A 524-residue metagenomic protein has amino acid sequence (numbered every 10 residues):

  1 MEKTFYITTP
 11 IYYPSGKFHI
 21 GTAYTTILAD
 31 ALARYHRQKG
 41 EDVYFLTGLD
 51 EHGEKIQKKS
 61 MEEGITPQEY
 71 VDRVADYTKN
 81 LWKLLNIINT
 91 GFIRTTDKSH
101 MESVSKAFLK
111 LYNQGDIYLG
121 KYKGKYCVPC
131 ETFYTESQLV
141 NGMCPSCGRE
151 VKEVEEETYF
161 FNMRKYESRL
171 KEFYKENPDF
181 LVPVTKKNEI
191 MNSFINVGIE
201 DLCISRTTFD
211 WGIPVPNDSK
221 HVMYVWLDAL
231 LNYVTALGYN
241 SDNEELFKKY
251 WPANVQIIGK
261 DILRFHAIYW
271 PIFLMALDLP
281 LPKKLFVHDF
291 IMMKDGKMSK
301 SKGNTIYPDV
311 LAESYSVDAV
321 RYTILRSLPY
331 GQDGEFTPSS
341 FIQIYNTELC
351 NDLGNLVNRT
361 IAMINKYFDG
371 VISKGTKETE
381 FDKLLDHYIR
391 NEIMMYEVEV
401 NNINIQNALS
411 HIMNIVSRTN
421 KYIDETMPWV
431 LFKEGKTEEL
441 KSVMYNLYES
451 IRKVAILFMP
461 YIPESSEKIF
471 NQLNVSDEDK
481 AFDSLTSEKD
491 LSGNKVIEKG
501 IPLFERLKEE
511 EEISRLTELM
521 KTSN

Functional and structural regions predicted by a protein language model:
M1-D179: N-terminal, positively charged nucleic-acid-binding surface of large information/translation enzymes
M1-T4, Y44, G48, G120-K125 (+5 more regions): Basic, alpha-helical terminal appendages of large translation-related enzymes
E2-T47, S99-S103, E153-K366, A408-I412: Structured secondary-structure scaffolds
A31, E69-N80, D352-R359, N391 (+2 more regions): A non-catalytic, amphipathic alpha-helix used as a structural packing/dimerization or gating element in enzyme scaffolds
H52, N304, Y388-I393, S450: N-terminal alpha-helical segment
P67, P183-V184, L349, E378-F381 (+3 more regions): Residue-level recognition of alpha-helical structural elements
K79-W82, F108, Y112, E200 (+9 more regions): Structural signal for well-ordered, non-membrane alpha-helices
L263, S327, G331, S340 (+4 more regions): Active-site-proximal binding-pocket segments
